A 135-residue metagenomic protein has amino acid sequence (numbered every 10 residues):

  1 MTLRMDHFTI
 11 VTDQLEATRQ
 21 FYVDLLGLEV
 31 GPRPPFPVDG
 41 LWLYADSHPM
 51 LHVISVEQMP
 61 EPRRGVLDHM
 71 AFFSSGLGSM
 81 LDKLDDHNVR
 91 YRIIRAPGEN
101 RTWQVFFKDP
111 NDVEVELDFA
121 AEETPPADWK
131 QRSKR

Functional and structural regions predicted by a protein language model:
M1-E16, S47, L67-M70, E123-R135: N-terminal beta-strand motif that seeds the catalytic metal site of vicinal oxygen chelate
R4-D13, L41-Y44, P60-K83, W103-K108 (+1 more regions): Vicinal oxygen chelate
T9-M50: Core segments of cupin and vicinal oxygen chelate
D24, K83-H87: Short amphipathic alpha-helices in soluble, non-transmembrane regions that often serve as interface/regulatory elements
P34-F36, P60, A96-N100: A short beta-turn/loop motif at secondary-structure boundaries
D86-R135: Vicinal oxygen chelate
